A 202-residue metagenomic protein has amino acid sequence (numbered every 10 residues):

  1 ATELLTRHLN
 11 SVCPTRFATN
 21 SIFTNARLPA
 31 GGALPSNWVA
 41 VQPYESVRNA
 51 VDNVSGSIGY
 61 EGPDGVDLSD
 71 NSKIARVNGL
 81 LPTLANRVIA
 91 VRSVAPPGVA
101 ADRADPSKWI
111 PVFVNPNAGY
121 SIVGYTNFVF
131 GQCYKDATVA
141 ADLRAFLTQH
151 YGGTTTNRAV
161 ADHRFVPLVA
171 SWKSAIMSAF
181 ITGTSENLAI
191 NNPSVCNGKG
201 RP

Functional and structural regions predicted by a protein language model:
A1-S11: Non-catalytic, conformational "gating/processing" segments within enzyme and secreted inhibitor domains
T15-P202: Flexible, solvent-exposed loop/hinge segments that line or gate ligand/substrate-binding clefts
